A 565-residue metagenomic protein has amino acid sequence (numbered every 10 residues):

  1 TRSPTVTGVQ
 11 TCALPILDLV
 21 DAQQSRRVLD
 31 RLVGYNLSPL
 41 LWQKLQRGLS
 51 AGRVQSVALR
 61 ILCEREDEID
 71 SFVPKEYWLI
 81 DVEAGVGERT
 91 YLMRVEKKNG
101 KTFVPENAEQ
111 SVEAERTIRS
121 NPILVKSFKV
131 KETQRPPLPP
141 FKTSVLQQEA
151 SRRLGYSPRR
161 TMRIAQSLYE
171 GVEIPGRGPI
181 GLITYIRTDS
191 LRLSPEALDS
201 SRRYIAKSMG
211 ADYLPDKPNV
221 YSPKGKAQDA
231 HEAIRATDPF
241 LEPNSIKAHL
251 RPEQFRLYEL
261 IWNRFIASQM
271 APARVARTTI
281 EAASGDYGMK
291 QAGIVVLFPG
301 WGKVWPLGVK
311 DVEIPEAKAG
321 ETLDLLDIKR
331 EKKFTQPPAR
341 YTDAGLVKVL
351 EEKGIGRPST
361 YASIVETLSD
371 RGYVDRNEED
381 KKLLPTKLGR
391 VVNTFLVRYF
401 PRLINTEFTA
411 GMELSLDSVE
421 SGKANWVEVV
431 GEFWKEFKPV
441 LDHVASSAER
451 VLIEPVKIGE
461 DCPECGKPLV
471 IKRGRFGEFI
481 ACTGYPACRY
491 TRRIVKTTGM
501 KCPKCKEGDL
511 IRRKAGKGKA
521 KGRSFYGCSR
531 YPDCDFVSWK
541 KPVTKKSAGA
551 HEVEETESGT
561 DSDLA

Functional and structural regions predicted by a protein language model:
T1-C12: Single conserved hydrophobic/aromatic residue that forms the stacking wall/gate of nucleotide- or nucleobase-binding
A13-V82, K131: C-terminal or mid-to-C-terminal helical accessory/interaction module adjacent to the motor/catalytic core
S25-L37, V54, A84-V86, T133-V145 (+4 more regions): Core structural elements
S38, S111, G181, D189-A565: Basic, low-complexity terminal or inter-domain segments flanking catalytic cores
Q46-S50, V130-P139, E149-Y156, T184-L193 (+2 more regions): Conserved short loop/turn motifs at secondary-structure junctions
S56-F103, S268-E313: Structured, non-catalytic alpha/beta "coupling" segments that mediate domain-domain communication and provide generic
T102-P139: Metal- or metallocofactor-binding catalytic centers and their adjacent structured scaffolds across diverse enzyme
V125-F128, P137-A150, R177-I186, P337-V349: Short acidic, hydrophobic short linear motifs in intrinsically disordered regions
